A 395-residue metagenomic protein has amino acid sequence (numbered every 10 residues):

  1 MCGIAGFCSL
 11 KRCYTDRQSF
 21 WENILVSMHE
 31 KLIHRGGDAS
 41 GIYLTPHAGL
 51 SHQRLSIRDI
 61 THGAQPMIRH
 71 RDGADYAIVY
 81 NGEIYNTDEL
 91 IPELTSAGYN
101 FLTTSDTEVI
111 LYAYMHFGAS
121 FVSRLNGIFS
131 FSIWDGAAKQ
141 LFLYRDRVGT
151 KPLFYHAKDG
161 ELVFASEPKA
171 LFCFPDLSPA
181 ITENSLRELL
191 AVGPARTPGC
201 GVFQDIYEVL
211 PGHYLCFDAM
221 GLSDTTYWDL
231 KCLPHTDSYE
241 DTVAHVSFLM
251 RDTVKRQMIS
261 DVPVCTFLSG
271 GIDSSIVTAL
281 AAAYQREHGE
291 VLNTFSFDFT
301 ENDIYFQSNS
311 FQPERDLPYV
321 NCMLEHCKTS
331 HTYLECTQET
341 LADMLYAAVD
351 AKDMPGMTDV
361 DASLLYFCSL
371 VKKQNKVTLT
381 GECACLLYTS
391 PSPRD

Functional and structural regions predicted by a protein language model:
M1-A351, L364: Cysteine-centered catalytic environments shared across enzyme families
D261, N375-K376: Short, high-confidence coil segments that cap the C-terminus of an alpha-helix and link into the following beta-strand
G270-S274, G381, T389: Conserved adenylation A10 loop of the ANL superfamily
K352-V360: Long, Lys/Arg- and hydrophobic-enriched amphipathic alpha-helices
V371-K372: Active-site nucleotide-sugar/metal-binding loop of Leloir-type enzymes
K376-C385: Short acidic/histidine-rich active-site segments
Y388-D395: Conserved small/polar residues in nucleotide/adenosyl-binding loops
